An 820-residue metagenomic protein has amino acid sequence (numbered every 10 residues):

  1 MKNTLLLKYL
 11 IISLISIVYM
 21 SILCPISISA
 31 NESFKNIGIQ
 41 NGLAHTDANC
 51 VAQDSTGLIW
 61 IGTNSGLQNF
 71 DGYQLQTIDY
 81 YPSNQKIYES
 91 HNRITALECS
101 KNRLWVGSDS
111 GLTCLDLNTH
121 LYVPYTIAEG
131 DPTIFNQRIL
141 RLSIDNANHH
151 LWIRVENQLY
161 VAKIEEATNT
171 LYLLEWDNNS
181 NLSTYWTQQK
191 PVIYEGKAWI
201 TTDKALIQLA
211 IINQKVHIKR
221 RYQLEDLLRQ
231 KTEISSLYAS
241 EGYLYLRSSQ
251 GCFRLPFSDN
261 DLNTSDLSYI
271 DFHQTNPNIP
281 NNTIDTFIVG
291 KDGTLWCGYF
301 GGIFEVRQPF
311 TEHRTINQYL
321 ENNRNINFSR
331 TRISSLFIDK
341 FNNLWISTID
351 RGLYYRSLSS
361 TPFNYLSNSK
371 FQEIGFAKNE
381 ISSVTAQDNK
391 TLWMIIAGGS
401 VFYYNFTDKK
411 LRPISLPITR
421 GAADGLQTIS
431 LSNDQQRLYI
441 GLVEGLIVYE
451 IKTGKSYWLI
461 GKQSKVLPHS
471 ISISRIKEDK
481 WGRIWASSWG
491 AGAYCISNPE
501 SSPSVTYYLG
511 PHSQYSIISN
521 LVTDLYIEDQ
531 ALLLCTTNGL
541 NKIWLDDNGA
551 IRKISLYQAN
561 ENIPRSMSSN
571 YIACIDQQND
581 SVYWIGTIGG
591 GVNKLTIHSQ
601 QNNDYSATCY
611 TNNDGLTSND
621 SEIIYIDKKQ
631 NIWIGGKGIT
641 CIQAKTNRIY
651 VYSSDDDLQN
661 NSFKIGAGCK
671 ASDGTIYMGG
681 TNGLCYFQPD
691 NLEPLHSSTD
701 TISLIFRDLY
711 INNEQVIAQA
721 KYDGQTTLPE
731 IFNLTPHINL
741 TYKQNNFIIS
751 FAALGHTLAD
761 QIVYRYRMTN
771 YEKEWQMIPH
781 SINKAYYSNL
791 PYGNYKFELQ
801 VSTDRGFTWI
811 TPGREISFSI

Functional and structural regions predicted by a protein language model:
I11-I22: Bacterial N-terminal signal peptides
I26-S55, I59, Q74, Y80-R93 (+17 more regions): Residue-level "micro-hotspots" composed of small/polar
Q53-T56, E98-N102, I144-N148, V192-E195 (+10 more regions): Residue-level detector of Asp-centered blade-edge/turn motifs that repeat once per structural unit in beta-propeller
L58-I61, R103-W105, H150-W152, K197-I200 (+10 more regions): Conserved beta-propeller blade signature
N64-T77: Beta-propeller domains
S65-Q68, S110-T113, E156-Y160, D203-I207 (+10 more regions): Loop/turn residues immediately N-terminal
T119-H120, K163-N169, A210-V216, L255-N263 (+7 more regions): Short loop/turn segments immediately following beta-strands, especially the blade-tip and inter-blade linker loops
